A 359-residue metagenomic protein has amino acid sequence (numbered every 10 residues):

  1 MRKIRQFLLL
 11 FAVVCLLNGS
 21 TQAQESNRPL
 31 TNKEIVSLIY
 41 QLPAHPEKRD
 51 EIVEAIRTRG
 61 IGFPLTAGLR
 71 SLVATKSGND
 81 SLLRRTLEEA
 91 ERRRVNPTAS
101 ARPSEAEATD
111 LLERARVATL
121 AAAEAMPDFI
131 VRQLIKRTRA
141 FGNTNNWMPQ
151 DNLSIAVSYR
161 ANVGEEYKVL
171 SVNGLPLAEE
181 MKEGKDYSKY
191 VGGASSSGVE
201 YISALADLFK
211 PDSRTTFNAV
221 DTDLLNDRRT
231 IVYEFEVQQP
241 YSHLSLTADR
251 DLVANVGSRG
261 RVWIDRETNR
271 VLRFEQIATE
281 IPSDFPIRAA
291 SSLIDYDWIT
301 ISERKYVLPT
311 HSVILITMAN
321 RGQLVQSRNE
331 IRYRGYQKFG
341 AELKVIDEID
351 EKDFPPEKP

Functional and structural regions predicted by a protein language model:
M1-Q6: Positively charged n-region of N-terminal signal peptides that target proteins for export
F7, A23, P356-E357: Generic low-complexity segments that are intrinsically disordered, proline-rich and/or Lys/Arg-biased
F7-G19: Bacterial N-terminal signal peptides
L9, A55-R57, A118, S197: Short, functionally important structural connectors and interaction interfaces within domains
A23-R102: General marker for long, soluble alpha-helical cores
V95-S258, R266-L272, I277-S291, D297-P359: Structured extracytoplasmic
